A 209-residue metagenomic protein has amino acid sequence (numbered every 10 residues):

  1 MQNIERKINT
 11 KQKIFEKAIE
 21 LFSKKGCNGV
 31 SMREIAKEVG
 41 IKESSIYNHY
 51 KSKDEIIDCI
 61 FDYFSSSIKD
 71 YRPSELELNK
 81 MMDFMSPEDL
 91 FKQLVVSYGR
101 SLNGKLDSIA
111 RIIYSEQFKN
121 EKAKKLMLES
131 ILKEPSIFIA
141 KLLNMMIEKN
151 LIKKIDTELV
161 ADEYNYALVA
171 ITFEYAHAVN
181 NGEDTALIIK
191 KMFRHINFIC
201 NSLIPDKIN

Functional and structural regions predicted by a protein language model:
M1-N9, K207-N209: N-terminal intrinsically disordered/low-complexity leader segments
Q2, K13, K17, L21-E55 (+1 more regions): Helix-turn-helix
K7, F61, S65, N103 (+2 more regions): Amphipathic, non-transmembrane alpha-helical scaffold segments
C27, Y50, I112-N120, S130-I131: Short helix-capping/turn signature of helix-turn-helix
D58, E88, K92, V96 (+4 more regions): An amphipathic alpha-helix signature
S74-S108, T157-Y164, M192: Hydrophobic alpha-helical connector segments
L102-K124, F173-H177: Amphipathic alpha-helical segments used for helix-helix packing
K125, E129, N144-N197, I208-N209: Hydrophobic/aromatic-rich alpha-helical bundle segments in the mid-to-C-terminal region
